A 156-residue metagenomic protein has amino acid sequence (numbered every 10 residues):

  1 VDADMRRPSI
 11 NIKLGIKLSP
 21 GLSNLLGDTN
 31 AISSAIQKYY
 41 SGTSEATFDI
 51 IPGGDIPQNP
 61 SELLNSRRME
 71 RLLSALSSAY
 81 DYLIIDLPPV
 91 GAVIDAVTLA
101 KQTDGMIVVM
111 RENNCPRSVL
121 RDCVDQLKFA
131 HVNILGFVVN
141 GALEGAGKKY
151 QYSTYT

Functional and structural regions predicted by a protein language model:
V1-T156: P-loop NTP-binding module
